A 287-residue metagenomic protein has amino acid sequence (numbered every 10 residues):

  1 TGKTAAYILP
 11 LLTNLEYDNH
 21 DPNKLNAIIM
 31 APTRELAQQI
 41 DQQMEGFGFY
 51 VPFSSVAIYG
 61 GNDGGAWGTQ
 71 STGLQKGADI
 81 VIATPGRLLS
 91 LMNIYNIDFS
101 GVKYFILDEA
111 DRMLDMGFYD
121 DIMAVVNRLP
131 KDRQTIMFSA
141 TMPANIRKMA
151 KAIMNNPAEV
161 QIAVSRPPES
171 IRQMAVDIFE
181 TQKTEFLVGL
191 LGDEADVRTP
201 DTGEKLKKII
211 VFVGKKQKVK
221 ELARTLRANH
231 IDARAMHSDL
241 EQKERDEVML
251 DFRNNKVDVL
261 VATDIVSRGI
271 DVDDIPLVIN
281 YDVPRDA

Functional and structural regions predicted by a protein language model:
T1-A287: Conserved helicase RecA-like core
